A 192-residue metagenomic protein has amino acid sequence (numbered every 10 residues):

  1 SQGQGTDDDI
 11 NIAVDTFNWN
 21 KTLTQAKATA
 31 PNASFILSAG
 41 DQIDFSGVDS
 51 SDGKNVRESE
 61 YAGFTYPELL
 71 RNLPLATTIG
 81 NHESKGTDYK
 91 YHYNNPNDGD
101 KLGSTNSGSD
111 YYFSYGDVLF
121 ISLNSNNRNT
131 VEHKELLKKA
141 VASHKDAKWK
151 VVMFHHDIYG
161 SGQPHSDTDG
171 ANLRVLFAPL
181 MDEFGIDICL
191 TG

Functional and structural regions predicted by a protein language model:
S1, G40-D41, G80-N81, H155 (+1 more regions): Active-site glycine-centered loops adjacent to acidic/histidine catalytic or metal-binding residues that shape
S1-D9, D117-N126, V151-H155: Active-site-proximal beta-strand elements of phosphoester/diester hydrolases
S1-S50: N-terminal active-site segment of His-dependent metallophosphoesterases
Q2-D8, K85, T130-V131, G160-S161: Short, solvent-exposed loop/turn elements at domain surfaces
I10-N18, A28-P31, V56, R128-E132 (+2 more regions): Extracytoplasmic/periplasmic, Sec-exported soluble proteins
A33-S46, H144-Q163: Short acidic, glycine-rich surface-loop motifs adjacent to enzyme active sites
S50-W149, T168, L176-F177, D182-I188: Extended active-site neighborhood of metal-dependent phosphoesterases/phosphodiesterases
G160-N172: Outer-membrane beta-barrel translocator/channel fold
